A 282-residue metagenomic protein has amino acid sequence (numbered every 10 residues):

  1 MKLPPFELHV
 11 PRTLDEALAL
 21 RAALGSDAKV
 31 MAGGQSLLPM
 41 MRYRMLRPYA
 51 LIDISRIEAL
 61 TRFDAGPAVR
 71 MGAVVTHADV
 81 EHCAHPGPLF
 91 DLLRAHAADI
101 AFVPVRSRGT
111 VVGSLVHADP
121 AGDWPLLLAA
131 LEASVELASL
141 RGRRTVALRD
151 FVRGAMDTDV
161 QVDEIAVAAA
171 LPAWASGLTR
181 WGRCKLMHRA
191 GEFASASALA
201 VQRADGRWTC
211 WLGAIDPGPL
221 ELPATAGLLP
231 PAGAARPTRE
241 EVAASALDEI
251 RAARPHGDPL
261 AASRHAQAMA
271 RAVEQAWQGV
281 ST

Functional and structural regions predicted by a protein language model:
M1-T282: C-terminal structural segment of proteins
